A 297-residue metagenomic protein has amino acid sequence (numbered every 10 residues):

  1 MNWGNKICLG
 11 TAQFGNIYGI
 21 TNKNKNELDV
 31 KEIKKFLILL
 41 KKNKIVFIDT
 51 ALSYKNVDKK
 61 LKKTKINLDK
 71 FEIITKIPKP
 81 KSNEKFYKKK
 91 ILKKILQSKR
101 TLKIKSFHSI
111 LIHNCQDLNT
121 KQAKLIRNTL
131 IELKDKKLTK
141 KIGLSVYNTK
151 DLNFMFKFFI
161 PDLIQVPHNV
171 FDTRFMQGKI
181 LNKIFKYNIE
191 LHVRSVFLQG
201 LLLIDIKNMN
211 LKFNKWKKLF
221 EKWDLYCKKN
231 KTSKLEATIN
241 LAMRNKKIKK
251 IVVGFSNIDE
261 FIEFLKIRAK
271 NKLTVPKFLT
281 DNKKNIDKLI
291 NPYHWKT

Functional and structural regions predicted by a protein language model:
M1-F71: N-terminal binding-site loop/beta-alpha segment at the start of enzyme catalytic domains that lines or forms
N24-L39, F86-L102, Y147-F154: Short, acidic/polar
K42-I45, I104-F107, T139, P161 (+1 more regions): A structural motif
D49-K59, P80-F86, D117-K121, V170-M176: Acidic-and-aromatic substrate-binding clefts and catalytic sites of carbohydrate-active enzymes
L61-E72, K99-K105, M155-F159, N182-K186: Acidic (Asp/Glu)-rich catalytic clusters
D69-S82, I112-H113: A short, structured active-site edge motif that brings together acidic residues
K99-L118: Active-site groove signature of glycoside hydrolases
C115-K283, D287-L289: Beta/alpha (TIM)-barrel catalytic core signal, keyed to glycine-rich beta->alpha loops juxtaposed to Asp/Glu that bind
